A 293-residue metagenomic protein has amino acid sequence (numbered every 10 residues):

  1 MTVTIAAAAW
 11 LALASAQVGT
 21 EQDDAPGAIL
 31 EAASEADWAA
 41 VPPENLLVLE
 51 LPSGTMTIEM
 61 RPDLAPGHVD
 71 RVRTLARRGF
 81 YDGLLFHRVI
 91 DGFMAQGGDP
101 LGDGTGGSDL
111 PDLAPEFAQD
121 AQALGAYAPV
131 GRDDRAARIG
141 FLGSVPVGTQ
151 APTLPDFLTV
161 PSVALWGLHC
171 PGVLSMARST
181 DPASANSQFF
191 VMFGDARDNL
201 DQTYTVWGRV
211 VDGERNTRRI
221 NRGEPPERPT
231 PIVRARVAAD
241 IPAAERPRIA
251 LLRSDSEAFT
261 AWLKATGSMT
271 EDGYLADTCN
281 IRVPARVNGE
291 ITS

Functional and structural regions predicted by a protein language model:
T2-A14: Bacterial N-terminal signal peptides
A14-S293: Cyclophilin-like peptidyl-prolyl cis-trans isomerases
